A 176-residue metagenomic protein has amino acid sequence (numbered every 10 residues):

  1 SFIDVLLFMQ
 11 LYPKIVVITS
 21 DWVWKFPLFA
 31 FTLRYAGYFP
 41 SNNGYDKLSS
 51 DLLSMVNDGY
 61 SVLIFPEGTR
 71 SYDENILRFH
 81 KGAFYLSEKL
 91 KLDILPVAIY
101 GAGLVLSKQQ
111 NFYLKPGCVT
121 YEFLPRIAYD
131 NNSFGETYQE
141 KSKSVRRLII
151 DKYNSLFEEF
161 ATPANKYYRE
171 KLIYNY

Functional and structural regions predicted by a protein language model:
S1-G44: Catalytic core of membrane glycerolipid acyltransferases/transacylases, capturing the structured, soluble-facing
Q10, D46-Y176: Non-catalytic C-terminal accessory region of glycerolipid acyltransferases and related lyso-lipid remodeling enzymes
